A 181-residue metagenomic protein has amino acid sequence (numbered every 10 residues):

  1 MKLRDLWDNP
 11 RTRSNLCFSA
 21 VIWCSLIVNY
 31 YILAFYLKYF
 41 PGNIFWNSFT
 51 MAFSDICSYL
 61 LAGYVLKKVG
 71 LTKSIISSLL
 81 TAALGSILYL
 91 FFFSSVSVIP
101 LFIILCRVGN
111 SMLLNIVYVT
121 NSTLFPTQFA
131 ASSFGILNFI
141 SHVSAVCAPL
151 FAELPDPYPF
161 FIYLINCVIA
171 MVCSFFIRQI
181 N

Functional and structural regions predicted by a protein language model:
M1-F35: Flexible cytoplasmic loops linking transmembrane helices in multi-pass membrane transporters
W23-L26, A34-N181: C-terminal transmembrane bundle
